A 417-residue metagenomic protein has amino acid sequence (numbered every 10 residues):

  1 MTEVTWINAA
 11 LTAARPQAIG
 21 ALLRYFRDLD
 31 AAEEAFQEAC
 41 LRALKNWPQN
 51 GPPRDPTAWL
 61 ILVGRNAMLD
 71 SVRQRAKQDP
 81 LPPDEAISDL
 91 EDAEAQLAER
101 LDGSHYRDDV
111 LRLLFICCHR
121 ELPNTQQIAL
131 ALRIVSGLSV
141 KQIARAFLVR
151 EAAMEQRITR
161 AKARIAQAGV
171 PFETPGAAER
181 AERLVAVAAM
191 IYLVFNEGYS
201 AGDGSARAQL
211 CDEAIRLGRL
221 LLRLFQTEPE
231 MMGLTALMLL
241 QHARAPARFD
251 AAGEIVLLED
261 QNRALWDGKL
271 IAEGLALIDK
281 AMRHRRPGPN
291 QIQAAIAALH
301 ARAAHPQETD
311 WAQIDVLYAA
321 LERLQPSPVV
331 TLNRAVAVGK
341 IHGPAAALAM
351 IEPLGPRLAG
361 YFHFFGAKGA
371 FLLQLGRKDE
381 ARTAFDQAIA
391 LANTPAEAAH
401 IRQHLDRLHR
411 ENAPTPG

Functional and structural regions predicted by a protein language model:
M1-G20, R24, D30-E33, A181-A189 (+1 more regions): A short, charge-rich alpha-helical start-of-domain segment used by transcription regulators
A10-D30, R42-N46, F115-H119, S200-G202 (+1 more regions): Amphipathic, Lys/Arg- and hydrophobic-enriched alpha-helical face
E34-L41, R54-N66: Structural recognition of an alpha-helix C-terminal capping motif at a helix-to-coil junction
R65-P83: Arg/Lys-rich amphipathic alpha helix in sigma70-family domain 2
P83-T125, A131-V140, V149-A319: Amphipathic helix-loop-helix modules that constitute alpha-helical solenoid scaffolds
H242, H305-E308, I341, L375 (+1 more regions): Structural motif corresponding to the intra-repeat A-B loop/turn of tetratricopeptide repeats
